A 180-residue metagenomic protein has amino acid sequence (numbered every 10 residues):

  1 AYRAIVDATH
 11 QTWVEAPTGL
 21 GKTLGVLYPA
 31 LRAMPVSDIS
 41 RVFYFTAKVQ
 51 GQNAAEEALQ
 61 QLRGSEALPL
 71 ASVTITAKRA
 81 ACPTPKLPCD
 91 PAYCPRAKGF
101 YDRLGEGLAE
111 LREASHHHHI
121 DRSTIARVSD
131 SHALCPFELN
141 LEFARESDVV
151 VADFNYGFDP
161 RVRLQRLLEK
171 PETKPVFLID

Functional and structural regions predicted by a protein language model:
A1-V14: Conserved pre-motif I regulatory segment
R3-A4, L24-S37, L59-Q61: Walker A/P-loop NTP-binding motif
T12-V14, V150-A152, F177: Hydrophobic positions in the central parallel beta-sheet of the AAA+
W13-Y28: Glycine-rich P-loop/Walker A and Walker A-like loops and their local beta1-loop-alpha1 context in P-loop NTPases
T23, P160-R161: SF2 helicase motor core recognition
S37-V150, F154-F158: A substrate-engagement module of RecA-like helicase motors
Y156, K170-D180: SF2 helicase catalytic motif II
R163-P171: Short, conserved "post-DEAD/DEAH" coupling segment immediately C-terminal to helicase motif II within the SF2/RecA-like
